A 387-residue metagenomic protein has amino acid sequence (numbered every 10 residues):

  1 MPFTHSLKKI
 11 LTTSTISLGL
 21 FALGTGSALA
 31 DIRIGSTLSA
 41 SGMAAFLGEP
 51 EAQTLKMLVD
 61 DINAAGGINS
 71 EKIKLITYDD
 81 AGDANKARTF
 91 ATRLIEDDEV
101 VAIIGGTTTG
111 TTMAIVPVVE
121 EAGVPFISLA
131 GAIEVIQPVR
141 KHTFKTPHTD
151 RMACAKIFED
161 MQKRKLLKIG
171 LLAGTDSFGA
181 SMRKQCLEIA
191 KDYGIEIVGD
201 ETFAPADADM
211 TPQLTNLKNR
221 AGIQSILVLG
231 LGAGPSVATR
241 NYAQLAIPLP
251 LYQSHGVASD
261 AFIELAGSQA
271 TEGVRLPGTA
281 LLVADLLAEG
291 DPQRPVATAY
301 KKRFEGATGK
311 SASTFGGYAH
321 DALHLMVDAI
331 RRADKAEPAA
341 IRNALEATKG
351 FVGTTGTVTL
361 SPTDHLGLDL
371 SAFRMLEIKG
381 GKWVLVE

Functional and structural regions predicted by a protein language model:
P2-T15: Bacterial N-terminal signal peptides that target proteins for export
L23-A30: Sec/Tat signal peptide C-region and signal peptidase I cleavage site
R33, F46-Q53, A65-Q137, T146 (+3 more regions): Beta-alpha junction/loop-to-helix N-cap segments that form part of ligand/metal-binding clefts
G35-K56, Y78-N85, T107-T108, L172-A180 (+3 more regions): Extracytoplasmic "Venus flytrap"
T89, I133-V135, K141-A246, G290-D291 (+1 more regions): Extracellular/periplasmic Venus flytrap/periplasmic-binding protein
L94, D98-T107, I127-L129, G170-A173 (+4 more regions): Periplasmic-binding protein-like
T239-Y318, K382-L385: Extracellular/periplasmic periplasmic-binding protein-like sensory domains
R303-G316, L325-W383: Segments of small-molecule ligand-sensing domains
